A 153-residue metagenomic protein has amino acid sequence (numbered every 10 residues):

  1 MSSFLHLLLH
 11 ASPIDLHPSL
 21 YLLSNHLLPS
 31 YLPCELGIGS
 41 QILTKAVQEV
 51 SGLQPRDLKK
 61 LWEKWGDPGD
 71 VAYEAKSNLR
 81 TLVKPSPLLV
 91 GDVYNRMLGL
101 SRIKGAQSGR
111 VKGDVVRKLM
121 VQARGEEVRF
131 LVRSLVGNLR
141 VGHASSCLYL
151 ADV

Functional and structural regions predicted by a protein language model:
M1-V153: N-terminal nucleic-acid-engaging modules of covalent nucleotidyltransferase systems
